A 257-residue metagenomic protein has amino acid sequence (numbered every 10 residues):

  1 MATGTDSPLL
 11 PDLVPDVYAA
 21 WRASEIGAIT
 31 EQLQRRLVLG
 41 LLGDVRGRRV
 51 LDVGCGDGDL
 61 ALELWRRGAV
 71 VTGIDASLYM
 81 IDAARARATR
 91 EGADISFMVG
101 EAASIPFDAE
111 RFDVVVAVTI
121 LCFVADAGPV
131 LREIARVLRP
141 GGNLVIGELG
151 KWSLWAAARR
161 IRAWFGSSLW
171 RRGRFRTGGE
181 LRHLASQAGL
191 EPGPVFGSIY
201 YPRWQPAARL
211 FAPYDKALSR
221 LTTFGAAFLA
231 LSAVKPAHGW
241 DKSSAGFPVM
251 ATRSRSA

Functional and structural regions predicted by a protein language model:
M1-R46, D59, E63, Q205-P206: Conserved class I S-adenosyl-L-methionine
L51, D57-S104: Class I SAM-dependent methyltransferase SAM/SAH-binding core
V116: A conserved beta-strand element that flanks and buttresses the S-adenosyl-L-methionine
T119-C122: Short catalytic micro-motifs in class I SAM-dependent methyltransferases
G128-P140: A short glycine-rich, Lys/Arg-flanked "PGG" loop and its adjoining helix->strand segment in the class I
N143-S168: Conserved class I S-adenosyl-L-methionine
A163-E180: Acceptor-substrate binding/catalytic loop of class I
P192-A257: A C-terminal cap/extension of S-adenosyl-L-methionine-dependent methyltransferases that defines the acceptor-substrate
